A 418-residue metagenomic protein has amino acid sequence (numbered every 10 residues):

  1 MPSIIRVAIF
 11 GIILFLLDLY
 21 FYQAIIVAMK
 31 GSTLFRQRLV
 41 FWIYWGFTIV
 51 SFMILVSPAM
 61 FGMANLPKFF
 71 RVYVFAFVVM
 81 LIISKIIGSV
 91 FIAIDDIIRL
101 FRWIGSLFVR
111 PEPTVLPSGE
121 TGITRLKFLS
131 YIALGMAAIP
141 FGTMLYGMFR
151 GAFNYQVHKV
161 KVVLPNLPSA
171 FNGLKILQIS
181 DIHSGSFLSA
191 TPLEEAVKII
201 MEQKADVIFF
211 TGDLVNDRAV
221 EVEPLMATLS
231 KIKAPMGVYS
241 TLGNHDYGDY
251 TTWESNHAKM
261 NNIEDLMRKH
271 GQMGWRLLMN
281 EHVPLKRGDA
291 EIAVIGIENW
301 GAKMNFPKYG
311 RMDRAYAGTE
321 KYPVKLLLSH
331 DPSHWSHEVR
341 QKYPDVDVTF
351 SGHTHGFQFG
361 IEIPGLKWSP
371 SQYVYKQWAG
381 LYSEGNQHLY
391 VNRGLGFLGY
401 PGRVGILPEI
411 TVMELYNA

Functional and structural regions predicted by a protein language model:
M1-F153: Non-catalytic terminal accessory segments
I5-Y20, P58-P67, T124-L126, A133 (+1 more regions): N-terminal active-site segment of His-dependent metallophosphoesterases
I13, Q23-I25, F47, V78-M80 (+8 more regions): Generic signature of intrinsically disordered, low-complexity segments enriched in small/polar residues
N166-A418: Soluble catalytic domains of enzymes that build or remodel membrane lipids, polysaccharides, and related
